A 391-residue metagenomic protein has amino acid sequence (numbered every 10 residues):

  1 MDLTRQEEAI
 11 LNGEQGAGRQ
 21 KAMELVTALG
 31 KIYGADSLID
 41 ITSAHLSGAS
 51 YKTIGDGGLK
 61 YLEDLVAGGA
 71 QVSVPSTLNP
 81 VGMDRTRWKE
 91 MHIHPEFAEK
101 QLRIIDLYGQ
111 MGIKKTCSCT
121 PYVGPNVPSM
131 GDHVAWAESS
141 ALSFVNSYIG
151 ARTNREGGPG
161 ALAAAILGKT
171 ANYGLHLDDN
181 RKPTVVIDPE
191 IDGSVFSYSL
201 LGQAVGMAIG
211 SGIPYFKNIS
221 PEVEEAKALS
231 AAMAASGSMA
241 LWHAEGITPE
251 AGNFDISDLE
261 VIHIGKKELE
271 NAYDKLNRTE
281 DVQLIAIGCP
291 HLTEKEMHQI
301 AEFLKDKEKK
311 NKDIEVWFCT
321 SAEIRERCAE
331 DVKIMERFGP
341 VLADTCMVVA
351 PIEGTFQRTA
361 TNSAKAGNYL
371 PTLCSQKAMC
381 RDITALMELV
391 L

Functional and structural regions predicted by a protein language model:
M1-L391: Non-transmembrane, aqueous-exposed alpha-helical and coiled segments at domain scale
